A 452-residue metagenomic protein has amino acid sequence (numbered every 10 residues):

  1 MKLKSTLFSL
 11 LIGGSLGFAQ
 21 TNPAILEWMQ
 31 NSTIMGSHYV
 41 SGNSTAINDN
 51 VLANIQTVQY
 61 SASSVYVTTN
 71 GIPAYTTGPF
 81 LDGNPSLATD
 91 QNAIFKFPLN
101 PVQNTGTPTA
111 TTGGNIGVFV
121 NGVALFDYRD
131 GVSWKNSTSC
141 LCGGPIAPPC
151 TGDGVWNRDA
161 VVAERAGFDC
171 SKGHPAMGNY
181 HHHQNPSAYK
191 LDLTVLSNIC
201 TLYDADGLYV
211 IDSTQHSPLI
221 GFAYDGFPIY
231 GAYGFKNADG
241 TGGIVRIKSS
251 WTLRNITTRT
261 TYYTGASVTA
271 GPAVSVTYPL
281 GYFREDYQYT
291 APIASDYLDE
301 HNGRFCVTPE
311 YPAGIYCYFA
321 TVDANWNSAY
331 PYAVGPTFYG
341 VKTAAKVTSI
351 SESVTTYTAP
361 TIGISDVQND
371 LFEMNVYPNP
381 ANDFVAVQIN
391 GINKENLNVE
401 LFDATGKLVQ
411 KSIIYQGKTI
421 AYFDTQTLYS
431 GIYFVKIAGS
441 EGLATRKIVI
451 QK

Functional and structural regions predicted by a protein language model:
M1-T21: Bacterial Sec-dependent N-terminal signal peptides
Q20-D169: Solvent-exposed N-terminal domain segments of exported/luminal and surface proteins
Y60-G113, G117-V120, P186-K236, P331-Y339 (+2 more regions): A short, polar beta-strand/turn micro-motif
N121, A176-Y189, Y311-N327: Extracellular/lumenal glycan-associated surfaces
D130, K135, I146-T201, Y224-D225 (+1 more regions): Core of folded catalytic or high-affinity ligand/protein-binding domains in predominantly eukaryotic proteins
S133, N237, I414-K418: A short acidic/small-residue loop/turn micro-motif
D225-F227, G231-A345: Extended, compositionally biased non-globular segments
D366-Y377, A381-K452: C-terminal outer-membrane/trafficking sorting elements
